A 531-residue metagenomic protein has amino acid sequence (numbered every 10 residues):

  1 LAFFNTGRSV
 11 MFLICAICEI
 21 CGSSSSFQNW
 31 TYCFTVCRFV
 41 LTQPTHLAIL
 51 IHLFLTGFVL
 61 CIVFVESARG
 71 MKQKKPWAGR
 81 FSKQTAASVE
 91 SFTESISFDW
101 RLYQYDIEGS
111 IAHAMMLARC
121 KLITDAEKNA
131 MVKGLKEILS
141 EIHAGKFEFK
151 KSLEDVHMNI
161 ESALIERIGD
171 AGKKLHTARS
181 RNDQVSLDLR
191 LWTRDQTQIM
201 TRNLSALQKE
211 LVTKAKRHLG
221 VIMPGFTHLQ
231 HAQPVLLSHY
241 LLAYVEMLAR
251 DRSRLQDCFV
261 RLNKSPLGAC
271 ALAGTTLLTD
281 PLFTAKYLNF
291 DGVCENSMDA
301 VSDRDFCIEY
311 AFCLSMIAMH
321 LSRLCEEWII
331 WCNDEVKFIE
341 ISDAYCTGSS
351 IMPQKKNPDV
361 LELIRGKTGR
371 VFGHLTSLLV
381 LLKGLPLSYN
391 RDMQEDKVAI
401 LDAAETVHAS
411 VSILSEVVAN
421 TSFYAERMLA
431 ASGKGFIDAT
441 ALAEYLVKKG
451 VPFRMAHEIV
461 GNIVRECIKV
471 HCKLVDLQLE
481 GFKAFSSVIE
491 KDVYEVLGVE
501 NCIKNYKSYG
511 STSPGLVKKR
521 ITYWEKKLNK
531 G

Functional and structural regions predicted by a protein language model:
L1-C21, T31-F39, Q43-M71, M428: Short, low-complexity, charge-dense intrinsically disordered segments
K72-G109, D170-A171, M352-G531: Glycine-rich cofactor/substrate-binding loops
K72-G274, T279-A285, G292, A344-S349 (+5 more regions): A helix-coil-helix interface module used to build multimeric assemblies and to scaffold catalytic/cofactor sites
Y103-D106, E127, M131, Q196 (+13 more regions): Amphipathic alpha-helix face/heptad-repeat signature
H113, G134, I138-E141, A163 (+16 more regions): Generic, well-ordered alpha-helical scaffold segments in large soluble proteins
H113-I123, H239, E246, I308-M316 (+1 more regions): Short, well-ordered beta-strand elements within core beta-sheets of diverse protein domains
H176, R181-Q184, H228, A232-V235 (+8 more regions): Alpha-helix capping and helix-loop boundary segments enriched in small/acidic/polar residues
G292-T376, V380: Acidic, glycine-rich loop-and-beta core segments that form the ion-binding/anion-interacting portion of active sites
